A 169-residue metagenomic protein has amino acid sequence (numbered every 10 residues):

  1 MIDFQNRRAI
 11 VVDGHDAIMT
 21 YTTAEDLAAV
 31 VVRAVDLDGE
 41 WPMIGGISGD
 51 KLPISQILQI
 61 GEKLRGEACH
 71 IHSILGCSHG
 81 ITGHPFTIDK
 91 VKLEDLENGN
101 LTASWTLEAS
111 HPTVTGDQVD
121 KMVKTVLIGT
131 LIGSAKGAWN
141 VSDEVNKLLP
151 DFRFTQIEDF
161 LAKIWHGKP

Functional and structural regions predicted by a protein language model:
M1-H70, I74-T87: Oxidoreductase cofactor-interface core, primarily capturing Rossmann-like NAD(P)-dependent enzymes
R7-I10, A138-S142: Surface-exposed beta-strand-to-loop junctions that form interaction patches on eukaryotic regulatory domains
A17-I18, K136-A138: Short, surface-exposed beta-strand/loop "edge" segments at domain boundaries and coil↔beta transitions
Y21, T125-V126, F160: Tryptophan-centric aromatic hotspots in well-structured domains and transmembrane helices
T22, L52, V91, V114 (+2 more regions): Short coil/turn linker and secondary-structure boundary residues
A34-V35, S134, I164: Hydrophobic residues in alpha-helical segments
L58-G137: Terminal hydrophobic/aromatic helix or amphipathic segment near a protein terminus
S142-P169: Amphipathic terminal alpha-helices
